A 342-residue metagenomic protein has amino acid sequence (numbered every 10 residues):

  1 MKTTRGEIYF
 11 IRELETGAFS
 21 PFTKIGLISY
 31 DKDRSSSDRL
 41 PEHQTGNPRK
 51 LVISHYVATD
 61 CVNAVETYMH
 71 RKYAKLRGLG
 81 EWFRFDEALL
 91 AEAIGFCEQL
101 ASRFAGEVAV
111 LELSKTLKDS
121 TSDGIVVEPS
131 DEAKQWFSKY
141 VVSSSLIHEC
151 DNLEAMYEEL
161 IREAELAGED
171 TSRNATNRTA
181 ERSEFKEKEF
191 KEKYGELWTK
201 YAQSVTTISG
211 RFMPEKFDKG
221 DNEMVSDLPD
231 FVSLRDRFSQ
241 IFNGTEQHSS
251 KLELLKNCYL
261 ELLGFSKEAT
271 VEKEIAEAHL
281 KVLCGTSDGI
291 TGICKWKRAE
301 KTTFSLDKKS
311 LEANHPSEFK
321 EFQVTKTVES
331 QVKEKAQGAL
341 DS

Functional and structural regions predicted by a protein language model:
M1-M156, L160, L166, E187-L197 (+6 more regions): Non-catalytic accessory segments flanking enzymatic or RNA/DNA-binding domains
S122, S145-S342: Extended, charge-rich alpha-helical segments
